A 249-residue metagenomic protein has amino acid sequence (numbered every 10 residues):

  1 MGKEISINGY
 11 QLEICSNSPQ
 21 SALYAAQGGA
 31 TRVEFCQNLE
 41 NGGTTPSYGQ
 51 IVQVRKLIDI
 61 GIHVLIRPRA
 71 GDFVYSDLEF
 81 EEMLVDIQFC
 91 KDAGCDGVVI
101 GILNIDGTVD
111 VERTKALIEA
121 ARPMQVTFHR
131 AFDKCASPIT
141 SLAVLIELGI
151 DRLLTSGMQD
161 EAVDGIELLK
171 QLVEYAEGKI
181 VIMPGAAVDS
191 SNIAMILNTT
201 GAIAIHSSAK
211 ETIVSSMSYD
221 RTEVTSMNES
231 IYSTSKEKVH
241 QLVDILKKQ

Functional and structural regions predicted by a protein language model:
K3-S18, I66-E82, V126-S137: Active-site mouth loops of central-metabolism enzymes
Y10-S16, V33-F35, I62-I66, V98-I100 (+4 more regions): Hydrophobic faces of well-ordered beta-strands that scaffold small-molecule active sites in alpha/beta enzyme cores
N17-Q27, V74-I87, D133-L148, L172-E174 (+2 more regions): Catalytic cores of alpha/beta
Q20, L39-I60, L78-E81, I102-R122 (+5 more regions): Active-site-adjacent beta->alpha loops and helix N-cap segments on the catalytic face of soluble alpha/beta enzymes
Q27-V33, I58-G61, G94-G97, A120-M124 (+4 more regions): Glycine-enriched alpha-helix->loop->beta-strand junction motifs that scaffold or abut catalytic
R32-T44, F89, A93-I105, I150-V163 (+1 more regions): Glycine-rich phosphate-binding active-site loops on the catalytic face of alpha/beta enzymes
V52-K91: Structural motif corresponding to the early beta-alpha repeats
A176-Q249: C-terminal alpha-helical cap/extension of soluble enzyme domains
